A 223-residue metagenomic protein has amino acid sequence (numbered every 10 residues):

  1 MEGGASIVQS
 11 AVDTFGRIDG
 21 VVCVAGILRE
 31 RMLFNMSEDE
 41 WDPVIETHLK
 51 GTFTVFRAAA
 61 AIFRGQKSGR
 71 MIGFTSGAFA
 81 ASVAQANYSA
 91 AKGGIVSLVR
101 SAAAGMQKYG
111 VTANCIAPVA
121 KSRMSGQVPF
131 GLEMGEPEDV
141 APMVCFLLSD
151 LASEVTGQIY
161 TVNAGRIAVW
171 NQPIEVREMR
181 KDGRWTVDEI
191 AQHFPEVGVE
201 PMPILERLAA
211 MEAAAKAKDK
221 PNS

Functional and structural regions predicted by a protein language model:
M1-S6, E38: The beta1-alpha1 cofactor-binding region of Rossmann-like NAD(H)/NADP(H)-dependent oxidoreductases
E2-G3, S10-C23, R29, S68 (+1 more regions): A glycine-rich helix->loop->beta "capping" turn within Rossmann-like NAD(P)(H)-dependent oxidoreductase domains
G16, I62-G65, A80, V96 (+2 more regions): Active-site-adjacent segment of SDR/Rossmann-fold oxidoreductases
M32-L33, E40-I45: Substrate-binding pocket helix/loop in short-chain dehydrogenase/reductase
F56-R57, R100: A short, exposed helix-loop element centered on a Lys and neighboring polar residues
I72-K108, A117-E133, R166: Catalytic loop of short-chain dehydrogenase/reductase
C115, L132-N222: C-terminal helical subdomain
